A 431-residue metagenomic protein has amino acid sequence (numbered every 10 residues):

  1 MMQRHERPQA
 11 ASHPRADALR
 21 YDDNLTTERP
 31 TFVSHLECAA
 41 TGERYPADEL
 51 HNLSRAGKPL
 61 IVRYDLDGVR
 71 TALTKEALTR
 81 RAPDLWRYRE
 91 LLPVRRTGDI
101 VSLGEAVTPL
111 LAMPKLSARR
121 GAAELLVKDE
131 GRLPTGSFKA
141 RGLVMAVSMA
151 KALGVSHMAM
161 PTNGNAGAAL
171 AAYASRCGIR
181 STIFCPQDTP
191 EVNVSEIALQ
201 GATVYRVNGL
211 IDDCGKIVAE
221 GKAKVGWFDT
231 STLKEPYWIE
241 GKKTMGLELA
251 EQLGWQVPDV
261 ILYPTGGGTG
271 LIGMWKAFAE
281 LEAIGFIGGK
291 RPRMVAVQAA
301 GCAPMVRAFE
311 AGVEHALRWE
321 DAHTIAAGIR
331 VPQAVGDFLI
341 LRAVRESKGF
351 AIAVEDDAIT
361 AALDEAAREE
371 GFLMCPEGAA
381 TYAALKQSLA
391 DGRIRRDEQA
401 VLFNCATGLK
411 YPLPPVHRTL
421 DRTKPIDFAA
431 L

Functional and structural regions predicted by a protein language model:
R4-R7: Cationic, low-complexity basic patches in intrinsically disordered or flexible, solvent-exposed regions
A11, D17-R20, L25: Short, low-complexity intrinsically disordered segments enriched in A/P/G/S/L with frequent Arg, especially at protein
N24-L431: PLP-dependent amino-acid enzyme catalytic core
